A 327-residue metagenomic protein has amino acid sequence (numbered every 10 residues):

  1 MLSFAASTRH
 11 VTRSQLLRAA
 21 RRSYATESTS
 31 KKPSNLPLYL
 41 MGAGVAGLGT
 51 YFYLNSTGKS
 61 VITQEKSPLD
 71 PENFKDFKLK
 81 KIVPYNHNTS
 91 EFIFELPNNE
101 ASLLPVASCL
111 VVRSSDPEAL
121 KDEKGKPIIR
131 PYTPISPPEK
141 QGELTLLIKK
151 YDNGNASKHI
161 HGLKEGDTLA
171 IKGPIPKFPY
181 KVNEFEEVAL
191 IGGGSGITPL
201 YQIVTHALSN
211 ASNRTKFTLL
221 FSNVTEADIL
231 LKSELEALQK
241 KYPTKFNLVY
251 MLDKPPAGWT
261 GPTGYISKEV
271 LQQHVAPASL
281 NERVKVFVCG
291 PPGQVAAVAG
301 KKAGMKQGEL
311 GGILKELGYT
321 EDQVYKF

Functional and structural regions predicted by a protein language model:
M1-L36: N-terminal mitochondrial targeting presequence
T26-K32, L36-Y53, L220-F327: Reductase modules of NAD(P)H-dependent flavoproteins
L48-Q64: Short hydrophobic alpha-helical membrane-entry/anchor segments
T63-D167, N223-T225, D253-K254: Ferredoxin-reductase
P174-E184: A short, basic/flexible loop-to-alpha-helix module at the beginning of a structural domain
E187-A189, K285: Structural motif
S195-L200, Q294: Hydrophobic/small residue at the entry helix of a nucleotide-binding pocket
Y201-A211: Histidine-anchored nucleotide/phosphate-binding helix
